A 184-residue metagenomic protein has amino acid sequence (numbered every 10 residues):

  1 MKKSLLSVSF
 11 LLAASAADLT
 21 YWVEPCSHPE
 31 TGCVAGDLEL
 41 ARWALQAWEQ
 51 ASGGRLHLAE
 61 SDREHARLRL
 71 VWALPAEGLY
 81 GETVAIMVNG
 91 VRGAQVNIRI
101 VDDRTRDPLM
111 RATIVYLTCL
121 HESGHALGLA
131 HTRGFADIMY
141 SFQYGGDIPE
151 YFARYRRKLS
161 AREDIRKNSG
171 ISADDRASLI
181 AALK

Functional and structural regions predicted by a protein language model:
S4-A13: Sec-dependent N-terminal signal peptides
A13-K184: Zinc-dependent metalloendopeptidases
